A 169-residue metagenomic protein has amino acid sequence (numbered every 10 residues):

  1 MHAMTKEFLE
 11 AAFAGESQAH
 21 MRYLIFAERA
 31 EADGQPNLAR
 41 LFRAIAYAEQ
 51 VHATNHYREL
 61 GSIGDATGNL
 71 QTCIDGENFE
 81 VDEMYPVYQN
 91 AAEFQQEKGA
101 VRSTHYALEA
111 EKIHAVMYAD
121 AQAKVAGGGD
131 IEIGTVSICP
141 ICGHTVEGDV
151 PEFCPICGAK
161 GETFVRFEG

Functional and structural regions predicted by a protein language model:
M1-G169: Non-heme di-metal
